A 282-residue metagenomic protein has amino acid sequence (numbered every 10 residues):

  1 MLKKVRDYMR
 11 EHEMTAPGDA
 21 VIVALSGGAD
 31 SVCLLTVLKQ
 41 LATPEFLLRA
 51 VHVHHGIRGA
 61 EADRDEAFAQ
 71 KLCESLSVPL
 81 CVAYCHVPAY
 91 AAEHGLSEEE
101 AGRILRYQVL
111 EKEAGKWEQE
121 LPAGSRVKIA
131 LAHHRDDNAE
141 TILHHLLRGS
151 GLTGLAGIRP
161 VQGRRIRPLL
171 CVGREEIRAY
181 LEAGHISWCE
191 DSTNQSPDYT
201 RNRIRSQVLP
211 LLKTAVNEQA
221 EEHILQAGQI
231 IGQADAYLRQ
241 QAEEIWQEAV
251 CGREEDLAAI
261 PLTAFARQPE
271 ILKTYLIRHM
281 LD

Functional and structural regions predicted by a protein language model:
M1-P210: Core alpha/beta nucleotide-donor-binding catalytic domains of modification enzymes
P17, R253-D282: Mid-to-C-terminal catalytic/tRNA-binding core of tRNA(Ile)-lysidine synthase
V32-L35, L225, T274, R278: Short amphipathic alpha-helical segments
N138, H223, Q241, L272-L276: Residue-level detector of well-ordered alpha-helical segments, enriched for hydrophobic/aromatic packing positions
L147, K213, L281-D282: Hydrophobic/aromatic-lined pockets within catalytic cores
G149, T214-E218, I271: Residues at alpha-helix boundaries and the short loops/turns that link adjacent helices
I166-L257, A264: Contiguous mid-protein beta-loop-alpha structural module that forms a pocket-lining wall or clamp of enzyme active
